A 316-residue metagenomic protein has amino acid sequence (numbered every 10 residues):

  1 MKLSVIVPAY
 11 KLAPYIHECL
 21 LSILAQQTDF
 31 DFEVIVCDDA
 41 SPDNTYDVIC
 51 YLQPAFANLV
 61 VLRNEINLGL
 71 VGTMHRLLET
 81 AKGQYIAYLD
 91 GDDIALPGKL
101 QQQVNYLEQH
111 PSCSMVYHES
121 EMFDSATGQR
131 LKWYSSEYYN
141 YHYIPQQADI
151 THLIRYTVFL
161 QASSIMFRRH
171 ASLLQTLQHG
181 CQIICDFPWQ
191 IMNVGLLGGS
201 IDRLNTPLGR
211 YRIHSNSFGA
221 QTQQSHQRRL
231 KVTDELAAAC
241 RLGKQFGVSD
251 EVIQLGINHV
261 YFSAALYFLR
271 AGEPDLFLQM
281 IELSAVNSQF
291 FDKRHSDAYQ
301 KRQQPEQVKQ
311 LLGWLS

Functional and structural regions predicted by a protein language model:
L12-A25: Short, well-formed alpha-helical segments that are part of the catalytic scaffolds of diverse glycosyltransferases
D38-D47, I66, D90: A conserved acidic beta->alpha catalytic loop
N44, D93-Y106: Acidic donor-binding/catalytic loop of UDP-sugar-dependent glycosyltransferases, especially processive GT2
N64-A81, Q102: Glycine-rich, basic loop-to-helix element that forms the pyrophosphate-binding segment of sugar-nucleotide handling
G72-H75, V104-Y106, H110-L173: Flexible acidic/His/Gly-enriched loops in nucleotide-sugar-dependent glycosyltransferase catalytic domains
E79, N140-H226: Conserved nucleotide-sugar donor-binding catalytic segment
I86: Short aromatic/hydrophobic "clamp" motif used to bind/position activated sugar donors
F159, P188, G195-I201, P207-S316: C-terminal subregions of glycosyltransferases and related glycan-biosynthesis enzymes
